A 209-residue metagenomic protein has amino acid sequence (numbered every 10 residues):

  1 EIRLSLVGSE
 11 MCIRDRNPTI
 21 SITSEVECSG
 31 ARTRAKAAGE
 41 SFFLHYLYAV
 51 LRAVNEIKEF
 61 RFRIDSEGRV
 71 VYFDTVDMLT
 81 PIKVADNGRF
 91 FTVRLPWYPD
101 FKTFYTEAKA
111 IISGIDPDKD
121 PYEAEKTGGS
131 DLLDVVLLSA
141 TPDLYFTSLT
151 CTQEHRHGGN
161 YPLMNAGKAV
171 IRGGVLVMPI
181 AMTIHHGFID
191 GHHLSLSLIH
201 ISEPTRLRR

Functional and structural regions predicted by a protein language model:
E1-G8, I13, I199-R209: Single conserved hydrophobic/aromatic residue that forms the stacking wall/gate of nucleotide- or nucleobase-binding
R3, S9-E10, R14-T23, F43 (+1 more regions): Flexible, Gly/Pro-enriched loop and linker segments at secondary-structure and domain junctions
R16-T33, D74-P99, V177-T183: Acyl/amide activation-and-transfer machinery of modular secondary-metabolite enzymes
S24, R34, A38, E67: Aromatic-residue-lined binding/catalytic grooves and analogous aromatic/hydrophobic interfacial grooves in multimeric
E40-M78, I184: Hydrophobic "lid/gating" helix adjacent to the active-site nucleophile that controls access to an acyl-thioester pocket
V84-F146: Helical lid/core segments from catalytic subdomains that handle acyl or acyl-like groups
K102, G114, L163-L198, S202 (+1 more regions): Active-site-proximal acidic secondary-structure segment that organizes catalysis
